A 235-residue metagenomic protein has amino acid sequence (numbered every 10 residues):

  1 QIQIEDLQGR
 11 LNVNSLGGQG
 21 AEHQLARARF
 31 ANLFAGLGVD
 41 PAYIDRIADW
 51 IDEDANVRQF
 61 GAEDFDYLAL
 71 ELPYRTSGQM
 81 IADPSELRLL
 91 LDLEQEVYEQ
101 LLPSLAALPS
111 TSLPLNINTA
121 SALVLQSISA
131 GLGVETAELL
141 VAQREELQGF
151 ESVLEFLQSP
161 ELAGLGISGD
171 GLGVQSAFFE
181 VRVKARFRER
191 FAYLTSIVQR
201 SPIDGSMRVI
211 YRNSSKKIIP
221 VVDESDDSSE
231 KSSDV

Functional and structural regions predicted by a protein language model:
Q1-V235: Compositionally biased linear targeting/interaction segments
